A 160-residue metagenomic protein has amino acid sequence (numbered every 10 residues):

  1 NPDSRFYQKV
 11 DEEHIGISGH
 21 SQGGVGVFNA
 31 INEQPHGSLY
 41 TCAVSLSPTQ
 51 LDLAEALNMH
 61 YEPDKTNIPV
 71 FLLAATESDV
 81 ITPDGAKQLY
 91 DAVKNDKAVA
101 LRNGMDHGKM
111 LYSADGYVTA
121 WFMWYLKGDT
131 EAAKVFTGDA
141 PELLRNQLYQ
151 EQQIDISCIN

Functional and structural regions predicted by a protein language model:
N1-P2, E33-Q34, Y125-G128: Generic structural signal for alpha-helix termini and adjacent loop/cap motifs
N1-V25: Gly/Ser-rich "nucleophile elbow"/oxyanion-hole loop immediately N-terminal to the catalytic nucleophile in hydrolases
I15, V99, F122: Divalent metal-coordination and catalytic microenvironments
G16-G19, G23-G24, A75, G104 (+1 more regions): Glycine-centered flexibility sites
G23-V27, G85-A86, A114, V118 (+1 more regions): Stable alpha-helical elements in mature extracytoplasmic
G24-H36: Short glycine-enriched nucleophile-adjacent loop and the immediately C-terminal alpha-helix near the catalytic center
H36-L111: The feature captures the conserved acid-bearing segment of alpha/beta-hydrolase catalytic domains
N95, N103-G104, L111-N160: Alpha/beta-hydrolase-fold serine-hydrolase catalytic core, especially in secreted/extracellular enzymes
